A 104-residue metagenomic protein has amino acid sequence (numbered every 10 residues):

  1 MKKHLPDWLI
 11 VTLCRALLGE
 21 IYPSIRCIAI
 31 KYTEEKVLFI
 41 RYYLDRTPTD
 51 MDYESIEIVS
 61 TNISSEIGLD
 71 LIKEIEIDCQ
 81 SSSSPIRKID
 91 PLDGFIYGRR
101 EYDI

Functional and structural regions predicted by a protein language model:
M1-I10: N-terminal presequence-like segments and adjacent domain-start helices
I10-E20: Short amphipathic alpha-helix segments
C14, P48-K73: Short, non-transmembrane amphipathic alpha-helical segments
I21-F39: Short edge beta-strands and adjacent turn/loop segments
R41-L44: Short, well-ordered beta-strand segments in beta-rich or mixed alpha/beta enzyme and ligand-binding folds
R46-P48, S83: Residues that cap or initiate secondary-structure elements
K73-I104: Polar/charged, Gly/Pro-rich intrinsically disordered segments
